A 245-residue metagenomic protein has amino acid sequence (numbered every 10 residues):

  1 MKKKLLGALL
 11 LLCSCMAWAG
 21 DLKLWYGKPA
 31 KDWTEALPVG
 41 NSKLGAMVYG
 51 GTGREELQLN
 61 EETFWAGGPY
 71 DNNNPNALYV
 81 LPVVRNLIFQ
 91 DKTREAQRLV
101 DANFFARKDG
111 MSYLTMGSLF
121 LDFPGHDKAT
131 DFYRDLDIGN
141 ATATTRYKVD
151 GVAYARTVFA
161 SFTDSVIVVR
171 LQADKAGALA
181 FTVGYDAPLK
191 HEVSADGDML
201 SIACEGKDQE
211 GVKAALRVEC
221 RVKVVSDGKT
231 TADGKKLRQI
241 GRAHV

Functional and structural regions predicted by a protein language model:
M1-A8: Bacterial N-terminal signal peptides that target proteins for export
L10-W18: Hydrophobic h-region of N-terminal signal peptides that target proteins for export in Gram-negative bacteria
W18-R242: Aromatic-residue-lined binding/catalytic grooves and analogous aromatic/hydrophobic interfacial grooves in multimeric
